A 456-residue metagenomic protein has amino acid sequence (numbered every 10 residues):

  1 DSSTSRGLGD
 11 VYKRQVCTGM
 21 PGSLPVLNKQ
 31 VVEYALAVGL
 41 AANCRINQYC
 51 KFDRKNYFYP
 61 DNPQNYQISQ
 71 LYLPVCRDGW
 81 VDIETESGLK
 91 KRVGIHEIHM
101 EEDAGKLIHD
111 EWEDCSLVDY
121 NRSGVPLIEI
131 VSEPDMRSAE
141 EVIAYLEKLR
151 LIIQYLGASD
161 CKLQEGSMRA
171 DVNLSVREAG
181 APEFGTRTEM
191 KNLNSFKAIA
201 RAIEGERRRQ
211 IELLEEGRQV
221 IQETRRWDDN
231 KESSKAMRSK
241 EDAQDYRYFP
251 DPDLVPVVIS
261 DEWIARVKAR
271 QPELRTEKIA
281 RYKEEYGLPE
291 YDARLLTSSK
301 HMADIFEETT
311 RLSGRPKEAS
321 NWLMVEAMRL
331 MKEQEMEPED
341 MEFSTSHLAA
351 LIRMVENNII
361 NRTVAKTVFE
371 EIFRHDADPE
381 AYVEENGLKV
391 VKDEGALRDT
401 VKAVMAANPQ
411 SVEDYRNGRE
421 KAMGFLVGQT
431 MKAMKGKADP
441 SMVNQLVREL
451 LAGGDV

Functional and structural regions predicted by a protein language model:
D1-S2: Short, well-ordered junction/capping motifs at the entry into regular secondary structure
S5-E273, E290, R311-R315, M328: Basic, nucleic-acid-interacting segments
V38, E206, T309, W322 (+8 more regions): Amphipathic alpha-helical segments in well-ordered regions
Y120-V125, L163-A170, A179-P182, V390-V456: C-terminal non-catalytic interaction appendages of large macromolecular assemblies
V142, A293, A319, A365 (+2 more regions): Small-residue helix-packing motif on alpha-helices
G166-E178, K283-I305, P316-E333, S346-L348 (+2 more regions): Core structural elements
L312-S313, A319, A327-E342, A350-V355 (+1 more regions): M16/insulysin-pitrilysin zinc metalloprotease superfamily fold
P338-A349, R353, I359-K432: Strongly charged, low-complexity linkers/loops
